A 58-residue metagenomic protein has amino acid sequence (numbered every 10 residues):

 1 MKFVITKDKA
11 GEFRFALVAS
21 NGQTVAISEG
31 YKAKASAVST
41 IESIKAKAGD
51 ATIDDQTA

Functional and structural regions predicted by a protein language model:
M1-Y31, S36-I44: A structural feature that tracks compact, well-ordered secondary-structure segments with a strong bias toward
I44-I53: Short arginine-rich
